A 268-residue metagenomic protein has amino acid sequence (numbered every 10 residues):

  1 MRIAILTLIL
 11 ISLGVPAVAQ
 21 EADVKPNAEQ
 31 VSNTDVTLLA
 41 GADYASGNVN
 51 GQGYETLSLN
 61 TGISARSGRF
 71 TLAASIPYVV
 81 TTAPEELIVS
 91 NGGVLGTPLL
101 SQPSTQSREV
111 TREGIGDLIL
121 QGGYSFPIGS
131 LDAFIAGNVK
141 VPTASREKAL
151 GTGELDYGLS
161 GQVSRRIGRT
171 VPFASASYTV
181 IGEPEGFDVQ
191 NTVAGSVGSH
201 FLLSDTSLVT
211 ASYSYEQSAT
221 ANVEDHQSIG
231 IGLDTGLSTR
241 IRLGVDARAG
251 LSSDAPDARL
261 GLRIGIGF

Functional and structural regions predicted by a protein language model:
M1-S32: Cleavable N-terminal export/targeting peptides
Q20-E183, T192-F268: Transmembrane beta-barrel domains of Gram-negative outer membranes and organellar outer membranes
F187: Active-site cleft segment of glycoside hydrolase catalytic domains centered on the general acid/base Glu
